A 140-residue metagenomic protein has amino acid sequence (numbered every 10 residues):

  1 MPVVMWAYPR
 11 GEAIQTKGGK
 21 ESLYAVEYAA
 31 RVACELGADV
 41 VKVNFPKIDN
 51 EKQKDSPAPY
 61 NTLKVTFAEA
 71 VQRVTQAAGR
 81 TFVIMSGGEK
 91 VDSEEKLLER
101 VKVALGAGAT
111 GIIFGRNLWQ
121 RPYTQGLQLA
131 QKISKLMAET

Functional and structural regions predicted by a protein language model:
M1-F82, V91, E95-G111, Q131 (+1 more regions): Alpha/beta enzyme core
G11, R121-P122: Surface-exposed loop/turn and secondary-structure junction residues enriched for glycine/proline
F45, G87-G88, R116: Short secondary-structure boundary segments
I112-W119: Short acidic/histidine-rich active-site segments
L118, T124-T140: Catalytic or ion-translocation cores adjacent to nucleophile or general acid/base/metal-coordination motifs in diverse
